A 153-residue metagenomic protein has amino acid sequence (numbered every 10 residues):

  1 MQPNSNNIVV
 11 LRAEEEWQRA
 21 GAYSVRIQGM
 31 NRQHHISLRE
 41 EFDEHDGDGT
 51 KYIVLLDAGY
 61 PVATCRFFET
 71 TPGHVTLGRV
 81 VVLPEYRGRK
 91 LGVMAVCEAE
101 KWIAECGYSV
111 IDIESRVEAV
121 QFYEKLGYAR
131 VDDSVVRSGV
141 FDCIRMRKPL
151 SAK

Functional and structural regions predicted by a protein language model:
N4-A22: A short beta-loop-alpha structural element at the N-terminal edge of CoA-dependent acyl/N-acetyltransferase catalytic
R26, Y123, Y128: Conserved active-site tyrosine of GNAT-family acetyltransferases
R39, E44-A63: Conserved beta-hairpin
V54, Y60-F68, G73-V81: Conserved beta-strand in the GNAT
E69-G78, R87-G88, R137-D142: A conserved beta-turn-beta hairpin within the catalytic core of GNAT-like acetyltransferases that forms part
V82, G88-K101: Conserved acetyl-CoA-binding loop-helix of GNAT-fold acetyltransferases
V96, I103-R116: Conserved GNAT acetyl-CoA-binding A-motif
E114, A129-R145: Conserved catalytic-core motifs of GNAT/GCN5-like acyltransferases
